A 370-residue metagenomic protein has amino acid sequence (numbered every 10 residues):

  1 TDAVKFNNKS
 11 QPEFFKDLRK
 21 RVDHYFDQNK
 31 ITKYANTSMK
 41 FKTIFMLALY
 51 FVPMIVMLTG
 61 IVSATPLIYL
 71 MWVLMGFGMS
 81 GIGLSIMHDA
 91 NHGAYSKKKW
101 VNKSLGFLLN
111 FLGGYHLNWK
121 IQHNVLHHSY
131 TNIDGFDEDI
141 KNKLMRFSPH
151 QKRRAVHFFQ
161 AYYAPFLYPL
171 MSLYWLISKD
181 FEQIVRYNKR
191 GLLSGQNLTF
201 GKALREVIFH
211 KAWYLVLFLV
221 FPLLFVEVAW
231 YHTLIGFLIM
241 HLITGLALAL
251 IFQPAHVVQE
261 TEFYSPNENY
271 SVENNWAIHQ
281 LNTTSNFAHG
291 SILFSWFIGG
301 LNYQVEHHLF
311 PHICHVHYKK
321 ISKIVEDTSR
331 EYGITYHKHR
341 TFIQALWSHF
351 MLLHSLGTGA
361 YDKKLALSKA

Functional and structural regions predicted by a protein language model:
T1-Y25, L173-K189: Short, charged cytosolic
D2-E13, K30-K33, L112-H116: Short intracellular "coupling" helices and adjacent cytoplasmic loop segments at the cytosolic face of multi-pass
A3-K5, Y34-S38, A90, L105-N110 (+4 more regions): Glycine- and acidic
R19, D23-F41: Membrane-interface, cytosolic juxtamembrane amphipathic helix immediately N-terminal to a transmembrane helix, enriched
Y34-G83, N110-F111, F159-L173, T199-I251: Alpha-helical bilayer-embedded segments of polytopic membrane proteins, i.e., transmembrane/intramembrane helices
L74-N197, N267-Y361: Membrane-embedded catalytic scaffold of the fatty acid hydroxylase/desaturase
M240-Q253, V257-V258, V325-T335: C-terminal, active-site-flanking charged/polar segments
F252-W276: C-terminal, non-catalytic macromolecule-binding modules
